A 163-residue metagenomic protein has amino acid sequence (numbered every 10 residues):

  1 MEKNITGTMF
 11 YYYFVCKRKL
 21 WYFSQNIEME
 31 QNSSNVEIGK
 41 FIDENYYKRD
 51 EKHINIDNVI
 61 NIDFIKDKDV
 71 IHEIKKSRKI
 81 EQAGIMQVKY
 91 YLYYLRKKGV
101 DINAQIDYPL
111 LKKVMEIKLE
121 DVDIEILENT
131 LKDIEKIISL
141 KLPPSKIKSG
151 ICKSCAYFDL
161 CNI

Functional and structural regions predicted by a protein language model:
M1-D57: Charged, glycine-rich intrinsically disordered N-terminal tails and low-complexity linkers that flank
M1-K3, D133-I147: Short, intrinsically disordered, charge-biased short linear motifs at domain edges
I5-F10, A83, P143-G150: Structural motif
Y12-V15, Y22, N58, L119-D121 (+2 more regions): Generic structural "secondary-structure junction" signal
C16, L20, K141-I163: Cysteine-cluster motifs in flexible loop/terminal segments that predominantly coordinate metals
W21-M29, L95-D101, I163: Short helix-capping/linker segments at secondary-structure and domain boundaries
N32-K68, K79-M86, K112-L119: Active-site metal-binding core of divalent-cation-utilizing nuclease and nuclease-like domains
K66-I138, G150-K153, D159: Nucleic-acid nuclease catalytic cores
